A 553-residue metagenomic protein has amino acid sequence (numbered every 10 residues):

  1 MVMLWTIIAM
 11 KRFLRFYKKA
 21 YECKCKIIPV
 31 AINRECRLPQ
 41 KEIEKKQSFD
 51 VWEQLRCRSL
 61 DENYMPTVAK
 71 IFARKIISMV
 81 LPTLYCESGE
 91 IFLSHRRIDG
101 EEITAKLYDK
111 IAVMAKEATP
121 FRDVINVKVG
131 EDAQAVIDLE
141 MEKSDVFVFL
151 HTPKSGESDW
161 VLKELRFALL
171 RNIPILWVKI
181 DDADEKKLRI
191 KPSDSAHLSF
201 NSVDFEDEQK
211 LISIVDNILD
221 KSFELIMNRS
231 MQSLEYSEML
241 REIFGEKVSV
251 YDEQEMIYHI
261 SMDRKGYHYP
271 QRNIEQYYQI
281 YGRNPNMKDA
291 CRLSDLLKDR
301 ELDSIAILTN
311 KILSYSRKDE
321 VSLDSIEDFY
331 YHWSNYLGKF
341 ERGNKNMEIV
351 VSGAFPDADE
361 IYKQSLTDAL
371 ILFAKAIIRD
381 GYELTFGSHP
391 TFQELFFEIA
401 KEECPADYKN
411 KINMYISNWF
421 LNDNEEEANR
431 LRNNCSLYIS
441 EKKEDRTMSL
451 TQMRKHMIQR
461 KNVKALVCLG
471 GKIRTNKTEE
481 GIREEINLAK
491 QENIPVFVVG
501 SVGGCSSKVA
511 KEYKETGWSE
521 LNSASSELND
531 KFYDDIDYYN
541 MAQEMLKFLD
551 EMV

Functional and structural regions predicted by a protein language model:
M1, T6-A9, Y108-D138, P153-V161 (+3 more regions): Conserved BB-loop
M1-A9, C23, V113, G343 (+1 more regions): Acidic/glycine-enriched connector segments
M1-R37, I98, I137-K187, S261-D319 (+3 more regions): Conserved beta-strand-loop-alpha-helix hinge of the TIR/SEFIR fold
F13, G100, T104-Y108, L370 (+2 more regions): Short, highly selective alpha-helical patches that border small-molecule cofactor pockets in redox/cofactor-processing
A31-A112, D181-G343, S523-V553: C-terminal interaction surface of TIR/SEFIR-family domains
Q40-K41, I103-A105, D159-V161, L188 (+6 more regions): A short acidic (Asp/Glu
I91-H95, K345-P356: Short, hydrophobic/glycine-enriched beta-strand segments
